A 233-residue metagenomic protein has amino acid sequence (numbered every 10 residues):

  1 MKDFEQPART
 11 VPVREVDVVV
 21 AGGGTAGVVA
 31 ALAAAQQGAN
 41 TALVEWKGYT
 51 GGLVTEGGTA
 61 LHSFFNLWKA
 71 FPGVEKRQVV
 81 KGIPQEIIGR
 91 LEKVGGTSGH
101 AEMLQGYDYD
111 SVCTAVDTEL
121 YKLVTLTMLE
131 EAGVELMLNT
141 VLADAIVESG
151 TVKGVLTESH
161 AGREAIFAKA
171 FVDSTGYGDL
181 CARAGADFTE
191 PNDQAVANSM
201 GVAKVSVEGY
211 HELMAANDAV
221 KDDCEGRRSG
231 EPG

Functional and structural regions predicted by a protein language model:
M1-V18: Extreme N-terminal leader/targeting segments of oxidoreductases
P7, A33, A39-N40, E45-D144 (+1 more regions): Conserved N-terminal/central alpha/beta ligand/cofactor-binding core
R14-V16, A161-A170: Core beta-strand elements of the Rossmann-like FAD/NAD(P) dinucleotide-binding domain in flavoenzyme oxidoreductases
V18-A42: N-terminal Rossmann-like FAD-binding beta1-loop-alpha1 element of flavoenzymes
A21, I166-G176: Short hydrophobic core segments
G23, S159, T175-G176, A184: Glycine-rich, N-terminal phosphate-binding loop of Rossmann-like dinucleotide-binding domains
N66, G178-G233: Rossmann-like dinucleotide-binding core of oxidoreductases
I146-A165: Conserved beta-strand-loop-beta-strand element in the redox core of flavoprotein oxidoreductases
